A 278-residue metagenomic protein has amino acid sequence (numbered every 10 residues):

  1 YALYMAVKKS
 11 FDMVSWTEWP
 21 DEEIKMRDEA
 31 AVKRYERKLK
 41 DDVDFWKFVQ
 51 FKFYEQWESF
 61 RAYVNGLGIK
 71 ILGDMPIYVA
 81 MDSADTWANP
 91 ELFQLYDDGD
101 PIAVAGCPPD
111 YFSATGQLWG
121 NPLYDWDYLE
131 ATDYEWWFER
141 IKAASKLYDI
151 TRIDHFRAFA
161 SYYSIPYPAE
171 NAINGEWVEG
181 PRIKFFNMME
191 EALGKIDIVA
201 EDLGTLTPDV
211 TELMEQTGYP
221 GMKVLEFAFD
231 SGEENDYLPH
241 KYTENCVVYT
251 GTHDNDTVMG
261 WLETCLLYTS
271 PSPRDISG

Functional and structural regions predicted by a protein language model:
Y1-Y54, V79-S270: Alpha-amylase-like alpha-glycosidases and glucanotransferases acting on alpha-linked glucans and related
K52-P76: Conserved, well-ordered alpha-helix/loop/beta-strand core segments that scaffold catalytic motifs
D74, D154-H155, D275: Conserved acidic functional residues
Y268-G278: Single conserved hydrophobic/aromatic residue that forms the stacking wall/gate of nucleotide- or nucleobase-binding
